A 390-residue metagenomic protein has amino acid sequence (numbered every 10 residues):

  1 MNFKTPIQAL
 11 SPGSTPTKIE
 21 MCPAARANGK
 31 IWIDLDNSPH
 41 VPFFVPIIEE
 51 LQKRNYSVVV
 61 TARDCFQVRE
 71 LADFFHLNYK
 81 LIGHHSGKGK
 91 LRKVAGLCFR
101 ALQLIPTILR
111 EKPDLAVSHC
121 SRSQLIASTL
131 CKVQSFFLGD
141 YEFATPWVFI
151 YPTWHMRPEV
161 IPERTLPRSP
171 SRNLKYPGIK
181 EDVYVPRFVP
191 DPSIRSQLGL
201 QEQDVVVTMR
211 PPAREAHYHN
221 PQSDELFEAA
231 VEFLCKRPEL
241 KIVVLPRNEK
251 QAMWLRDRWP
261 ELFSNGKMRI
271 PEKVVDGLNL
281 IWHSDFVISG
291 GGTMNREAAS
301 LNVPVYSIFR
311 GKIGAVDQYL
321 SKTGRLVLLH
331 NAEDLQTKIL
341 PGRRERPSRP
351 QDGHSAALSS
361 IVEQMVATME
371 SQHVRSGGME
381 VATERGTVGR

Functional and structural regions predicted by a protein language model:
L10, I19, M156-S223: A nucleotide-sugar donor-handling region in carbohydrate enzymes
I33-V45, A216-Y218: A short, glycine/small-residue-rich beta-strand->loop->alpha-helix junction that serves as a flexible
L35, Q52-G96: Conserved nucleotide-sugar phosphate-binding/catalytic loop shared by glycosyltransferases and other
F75-G87, E232-P271: Catalytic donor nucleotide-activated moiety binding site of glycosyltransferases and closely related
R100-L104, E249-G290: Donor nucleotide-activated moiety binding/catalytic core segment of transferases that use nucleotide-activated donors
D114, H119-D182: Conserved nucleotide-diphosphate donor binding/catalytic pocket of glycan-assembly enzymes
L115-R122, A127, F137-L138, N279-V316: A donor-sugar binding/catalytic signature common to diverse glycosyltransferases and related nucleotide-sugar
P170-Q201, T323-R390: Leloir-type glycosyltransferase catalytic cores
